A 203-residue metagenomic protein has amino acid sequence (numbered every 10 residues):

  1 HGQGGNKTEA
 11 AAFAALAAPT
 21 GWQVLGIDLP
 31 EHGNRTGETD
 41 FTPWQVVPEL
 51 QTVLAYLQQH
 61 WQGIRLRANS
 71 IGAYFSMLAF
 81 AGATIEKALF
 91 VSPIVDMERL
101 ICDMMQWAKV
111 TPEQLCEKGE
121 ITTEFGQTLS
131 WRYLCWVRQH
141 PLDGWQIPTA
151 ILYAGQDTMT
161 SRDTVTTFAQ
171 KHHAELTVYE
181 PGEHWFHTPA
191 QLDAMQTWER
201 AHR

Functional and structural regions predicted by a protein language model:
H1-Q3, S70, A154: Glycine-rich His-Gly loop
Q3-A15, D163: The serine-hydrolase catalytic nucleophile loop
G4, L29-N34, V95, E183: Alpha/beta-hydrolase active-site loop signature
A12, L78-A79: Active-site signature of alpha/beta-hydrolase-fold catalytic machinery across serine- and Asp/Cys-nucleophile hydrolases
A14-T36: Conserved alpha/beta-hydrolase
H32-H60: Catalytic nucleophile-loop/oxyanion-hole region of alpha/beta-hydrolase and closely related hydrolase-like folds
R67-S76: Gly/Ala-rich beta-loop-alpha elbow adjacent to hydrolase catalytic centers
A83-T167, K171-V178, E183-R203: The alpha/beta-hydrolase serine catalytic core
